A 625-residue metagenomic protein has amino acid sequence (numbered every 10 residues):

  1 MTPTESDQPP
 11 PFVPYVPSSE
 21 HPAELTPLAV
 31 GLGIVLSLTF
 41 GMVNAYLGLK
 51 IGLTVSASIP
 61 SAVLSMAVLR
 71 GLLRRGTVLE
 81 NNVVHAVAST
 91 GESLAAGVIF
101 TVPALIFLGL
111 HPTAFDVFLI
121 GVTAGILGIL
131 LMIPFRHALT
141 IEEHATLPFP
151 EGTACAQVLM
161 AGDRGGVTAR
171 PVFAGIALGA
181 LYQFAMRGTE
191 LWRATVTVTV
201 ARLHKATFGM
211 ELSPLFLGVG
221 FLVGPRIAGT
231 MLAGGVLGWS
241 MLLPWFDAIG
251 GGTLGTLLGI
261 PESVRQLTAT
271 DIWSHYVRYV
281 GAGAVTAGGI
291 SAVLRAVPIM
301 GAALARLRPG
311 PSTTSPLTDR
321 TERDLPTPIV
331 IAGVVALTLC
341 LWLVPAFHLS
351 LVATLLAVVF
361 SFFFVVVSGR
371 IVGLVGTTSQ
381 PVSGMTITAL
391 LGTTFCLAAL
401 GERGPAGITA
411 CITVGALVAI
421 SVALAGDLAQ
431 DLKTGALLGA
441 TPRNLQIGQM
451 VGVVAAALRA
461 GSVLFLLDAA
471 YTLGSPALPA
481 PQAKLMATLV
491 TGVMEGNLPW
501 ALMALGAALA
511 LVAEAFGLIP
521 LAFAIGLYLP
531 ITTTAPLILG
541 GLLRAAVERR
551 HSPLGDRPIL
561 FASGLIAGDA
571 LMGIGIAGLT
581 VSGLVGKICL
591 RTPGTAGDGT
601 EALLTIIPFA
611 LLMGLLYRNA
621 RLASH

Functional and structural regions predicted by a protein language model:
M1-H625: Alpha-helical multipass membrane-protein architecture
